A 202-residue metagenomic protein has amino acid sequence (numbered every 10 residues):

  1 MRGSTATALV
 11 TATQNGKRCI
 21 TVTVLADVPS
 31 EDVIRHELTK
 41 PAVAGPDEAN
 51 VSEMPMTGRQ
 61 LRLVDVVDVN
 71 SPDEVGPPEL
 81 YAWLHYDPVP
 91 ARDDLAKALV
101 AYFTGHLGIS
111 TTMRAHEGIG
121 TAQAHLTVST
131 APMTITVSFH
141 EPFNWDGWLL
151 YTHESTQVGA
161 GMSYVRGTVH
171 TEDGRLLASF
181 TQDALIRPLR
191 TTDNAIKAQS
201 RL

Functional and structural regions predicted by a protein language model:
M1-L202: Terminal targeting signals and extreme-terminal segments of soluble enzymes
